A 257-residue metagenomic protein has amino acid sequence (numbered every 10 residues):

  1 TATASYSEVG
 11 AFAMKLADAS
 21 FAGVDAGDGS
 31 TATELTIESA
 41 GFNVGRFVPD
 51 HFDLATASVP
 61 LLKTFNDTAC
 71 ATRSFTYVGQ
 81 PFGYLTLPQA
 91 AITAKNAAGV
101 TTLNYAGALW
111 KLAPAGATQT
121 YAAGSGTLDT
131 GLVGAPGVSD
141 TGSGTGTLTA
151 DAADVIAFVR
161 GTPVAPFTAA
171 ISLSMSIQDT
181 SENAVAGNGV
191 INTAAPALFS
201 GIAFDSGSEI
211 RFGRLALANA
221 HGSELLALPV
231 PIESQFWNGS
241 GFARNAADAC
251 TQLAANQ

Functional and structural regions predicted by a protein language model:
T1-Q257: Core sequence-specific DNA-binding domains of diverse transcription factors
